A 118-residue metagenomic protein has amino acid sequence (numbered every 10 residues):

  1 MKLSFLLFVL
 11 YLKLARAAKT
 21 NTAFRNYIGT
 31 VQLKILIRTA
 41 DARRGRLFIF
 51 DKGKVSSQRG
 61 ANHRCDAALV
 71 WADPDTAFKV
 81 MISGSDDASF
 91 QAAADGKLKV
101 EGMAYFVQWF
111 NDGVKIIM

Functional and structural regions predicted by a protein language model:
M1-M118: Feature captures hydrophobic
